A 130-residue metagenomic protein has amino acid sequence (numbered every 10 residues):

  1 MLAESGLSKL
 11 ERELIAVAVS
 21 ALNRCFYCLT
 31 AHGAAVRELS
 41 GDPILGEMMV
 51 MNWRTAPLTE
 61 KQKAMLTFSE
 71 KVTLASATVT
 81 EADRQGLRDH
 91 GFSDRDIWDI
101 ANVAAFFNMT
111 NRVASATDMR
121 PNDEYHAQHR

Functional and structural regions predicted by a protein language model:
M1-R130: Hydrophobic alpha-helical segments
